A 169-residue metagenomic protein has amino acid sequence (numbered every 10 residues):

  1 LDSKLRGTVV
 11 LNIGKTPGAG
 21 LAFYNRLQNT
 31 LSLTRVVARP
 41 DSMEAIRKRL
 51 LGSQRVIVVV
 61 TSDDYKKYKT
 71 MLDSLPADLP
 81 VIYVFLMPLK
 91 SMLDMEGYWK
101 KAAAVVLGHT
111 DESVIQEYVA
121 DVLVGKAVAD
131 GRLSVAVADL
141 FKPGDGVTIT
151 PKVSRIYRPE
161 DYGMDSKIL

Functional and structural regions predicted by a protein language model:
L1-D165: Preference for extracellular/luminal or secreted protein segments
K167-L169: Short proline/glycine- and basic residue-enriched helix-capping loop/turn segments at helix->loop/beta transitions
